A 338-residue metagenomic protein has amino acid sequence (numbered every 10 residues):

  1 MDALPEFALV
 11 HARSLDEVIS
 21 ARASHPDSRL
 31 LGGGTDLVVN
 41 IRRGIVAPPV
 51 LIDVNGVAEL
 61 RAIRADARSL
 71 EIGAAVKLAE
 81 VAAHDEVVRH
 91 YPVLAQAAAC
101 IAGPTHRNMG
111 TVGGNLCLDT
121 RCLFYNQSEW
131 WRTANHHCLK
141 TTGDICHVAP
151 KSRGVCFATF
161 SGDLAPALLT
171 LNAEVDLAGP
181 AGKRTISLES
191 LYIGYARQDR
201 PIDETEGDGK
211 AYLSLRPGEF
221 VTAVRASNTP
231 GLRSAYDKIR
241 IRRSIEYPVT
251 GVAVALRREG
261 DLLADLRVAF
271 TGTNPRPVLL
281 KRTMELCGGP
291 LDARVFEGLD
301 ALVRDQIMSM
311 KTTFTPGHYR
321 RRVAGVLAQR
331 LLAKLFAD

Functional and structural regions predicted by a protein language model:
M1-D338: C-terminal structural segment of proteins
